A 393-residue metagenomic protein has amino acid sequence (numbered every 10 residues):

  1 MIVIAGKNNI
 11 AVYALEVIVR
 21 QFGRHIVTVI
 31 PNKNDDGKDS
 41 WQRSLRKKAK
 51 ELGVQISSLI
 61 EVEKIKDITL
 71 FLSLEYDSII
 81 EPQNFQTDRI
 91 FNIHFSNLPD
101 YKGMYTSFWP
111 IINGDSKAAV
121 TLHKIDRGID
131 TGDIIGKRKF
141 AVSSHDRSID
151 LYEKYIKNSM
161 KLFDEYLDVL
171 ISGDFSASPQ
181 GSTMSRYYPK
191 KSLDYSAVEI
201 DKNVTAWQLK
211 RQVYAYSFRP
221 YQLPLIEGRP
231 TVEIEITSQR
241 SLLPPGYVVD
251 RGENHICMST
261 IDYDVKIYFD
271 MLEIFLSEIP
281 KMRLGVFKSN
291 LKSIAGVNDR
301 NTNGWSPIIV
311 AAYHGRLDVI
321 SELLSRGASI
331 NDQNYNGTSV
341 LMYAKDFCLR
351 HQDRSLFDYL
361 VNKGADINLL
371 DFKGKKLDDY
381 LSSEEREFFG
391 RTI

Functional and structural regions predicted by a protein language model:
M1-P220, E253-I267, M271-E273: One-carbon transfer enzymes
